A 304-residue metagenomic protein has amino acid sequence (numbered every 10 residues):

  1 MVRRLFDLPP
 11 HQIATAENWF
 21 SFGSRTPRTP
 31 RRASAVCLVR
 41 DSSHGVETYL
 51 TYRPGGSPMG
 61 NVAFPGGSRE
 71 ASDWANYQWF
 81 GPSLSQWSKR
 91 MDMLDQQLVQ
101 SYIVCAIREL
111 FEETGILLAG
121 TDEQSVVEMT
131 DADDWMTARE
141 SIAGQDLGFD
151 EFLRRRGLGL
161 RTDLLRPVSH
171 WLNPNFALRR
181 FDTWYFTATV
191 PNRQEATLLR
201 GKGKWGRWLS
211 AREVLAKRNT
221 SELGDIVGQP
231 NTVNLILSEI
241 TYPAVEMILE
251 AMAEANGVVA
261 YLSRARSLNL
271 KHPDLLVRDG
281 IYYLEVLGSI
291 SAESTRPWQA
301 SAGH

Functional and structural regions predicted by a protein language model:
M1-H304: N-terminal leader/linker segments that precede catalytic domains of diphosphate-processing enzymes
